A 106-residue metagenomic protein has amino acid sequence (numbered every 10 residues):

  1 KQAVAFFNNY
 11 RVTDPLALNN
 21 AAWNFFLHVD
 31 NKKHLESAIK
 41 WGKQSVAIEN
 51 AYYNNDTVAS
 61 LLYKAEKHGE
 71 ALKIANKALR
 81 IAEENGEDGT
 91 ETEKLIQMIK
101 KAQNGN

Functional and structural regions predicted by a protein language model:
K1-A65: Alpha-helical adaptor scaffolds
K32-E36, A65-K73, G86-G89: Structural helix-adjacent loops and short alpha-helical linkers that scaffold large soluble proteins
E49-D56, A71-A75, N106: Short, charged low-complexity intrinsically disordered segments located at boundaries of structured domains
K73-N106: Terminal, low-structured helical/coil segments at or just beyond the last alpha-helical repeat
